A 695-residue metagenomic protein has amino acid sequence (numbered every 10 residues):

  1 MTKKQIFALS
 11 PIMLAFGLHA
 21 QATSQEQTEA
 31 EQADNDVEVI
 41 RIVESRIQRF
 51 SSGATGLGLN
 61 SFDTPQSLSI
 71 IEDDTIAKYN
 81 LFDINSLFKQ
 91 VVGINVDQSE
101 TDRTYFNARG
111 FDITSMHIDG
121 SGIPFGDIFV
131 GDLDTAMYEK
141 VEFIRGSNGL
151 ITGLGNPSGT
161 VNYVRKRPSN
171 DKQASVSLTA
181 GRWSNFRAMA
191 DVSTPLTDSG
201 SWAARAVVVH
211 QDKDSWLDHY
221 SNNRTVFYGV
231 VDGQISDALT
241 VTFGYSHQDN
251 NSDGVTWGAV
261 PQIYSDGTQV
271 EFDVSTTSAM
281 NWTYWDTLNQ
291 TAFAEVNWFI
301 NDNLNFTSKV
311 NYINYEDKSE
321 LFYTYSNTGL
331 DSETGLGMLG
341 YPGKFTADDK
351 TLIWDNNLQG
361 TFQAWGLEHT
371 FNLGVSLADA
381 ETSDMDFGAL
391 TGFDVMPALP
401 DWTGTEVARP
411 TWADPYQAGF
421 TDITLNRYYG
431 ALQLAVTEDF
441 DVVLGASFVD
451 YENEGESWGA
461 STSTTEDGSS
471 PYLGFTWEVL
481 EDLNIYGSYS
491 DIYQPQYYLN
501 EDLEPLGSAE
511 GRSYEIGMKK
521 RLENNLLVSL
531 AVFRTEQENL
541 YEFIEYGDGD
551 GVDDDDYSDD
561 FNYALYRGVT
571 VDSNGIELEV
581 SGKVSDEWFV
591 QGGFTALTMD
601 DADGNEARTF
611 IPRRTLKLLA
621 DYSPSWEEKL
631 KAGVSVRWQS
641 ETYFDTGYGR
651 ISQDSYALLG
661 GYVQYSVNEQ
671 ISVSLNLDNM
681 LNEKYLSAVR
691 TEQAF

Functional and structural regions predicted by a protein language model:
R41-T75: N-terminal periplasmic "start-of-domain" segments of outer-membrane beta-barrel proteins
V96, Y105, S121-R145, Y163-R165 (+1 more regions): Short acidic/polar hinge/loop motifs at secondary-structure boundaries that mediate gating or recognition
A136-E139, R145, L150-G229, I235-L239 (+3 more regions): Outer-membrane beta-barrel translocator/receptor signature
Q211-S215, Y228-Q234, A238-F299, N314-D349 (+3 more regions): Acidic/polar loop-and-plug regions of large Gram-negative outer-membrane beta-barrel proteins
D232-S236, D349-T351, L367-A380, F387 (+5 more regions): Structural signature of Gram-negative outer-membrane beta-barrels, strongest in the C-terminal barrel of TonB-dependent
V296-N301, N305-N311, Y315-L321, E478 (+4 more regions): Membrane-embedded beta-barrel scaffold of Gram-negative outer-membrane proteins
E438-D439, L565-T646, L681-K684: Gram-negative outer-membrane beta-barrel transporters
V590, W638-D645, G661-F695: C-terminal beta-signal and adjacent terminal beta-strands/loops of Gram-negative outer-membrane beta-barrel proteins
